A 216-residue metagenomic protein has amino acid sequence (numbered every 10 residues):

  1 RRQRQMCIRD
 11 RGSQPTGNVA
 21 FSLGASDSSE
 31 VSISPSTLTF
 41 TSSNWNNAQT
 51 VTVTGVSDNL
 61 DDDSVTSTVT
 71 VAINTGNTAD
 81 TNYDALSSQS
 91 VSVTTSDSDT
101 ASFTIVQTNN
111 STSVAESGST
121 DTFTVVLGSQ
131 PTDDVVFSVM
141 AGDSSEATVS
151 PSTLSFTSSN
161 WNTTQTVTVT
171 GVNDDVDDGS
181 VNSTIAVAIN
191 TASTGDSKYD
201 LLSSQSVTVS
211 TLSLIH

Functional and structural regions predicted by a protein language model:
R1-I8: Short, small-residue-biased leader/transition segments that mark boundaries at the very start of proteins
Q5, A48-T50, S90, T120-T122 (+2 more regions): Intrinsic-disorder/low-complexity, polar/charged segments enriched in Ser/Thr/Lys/Arg/Asp/Glu/Gln
Q5, P35-S42, T94, S98-T124 (+2 more regions): Beta-sheet-dominated interaction scaffolds and their linkers
I8-R11, L212-I215: Short, low-complexity export/processing leader segments characterized by acidic and small residues
R9, G17-S26, N47-A79, D84 (+4 more regions): Contiguous beta-strand segments of beta-sheet-rich domains
T16-A20, S90, S102, T122 (+2 more regions): Exposed beta-strand and adjacent loop surfaces of beta-rich binding modules that mediate intermolecular recognition
A25-T37, A141-T153: Short, solvent-exposed loop/linker segments at beta-strand-coil boundaries, enriched for Pro/Gly and Ser/Thr
T75-T100, N190-L214: Terminal edge beta-strands and adjacent linker/stalk segments of extracellular immunoglobulin-superfamily beta-sandwich
